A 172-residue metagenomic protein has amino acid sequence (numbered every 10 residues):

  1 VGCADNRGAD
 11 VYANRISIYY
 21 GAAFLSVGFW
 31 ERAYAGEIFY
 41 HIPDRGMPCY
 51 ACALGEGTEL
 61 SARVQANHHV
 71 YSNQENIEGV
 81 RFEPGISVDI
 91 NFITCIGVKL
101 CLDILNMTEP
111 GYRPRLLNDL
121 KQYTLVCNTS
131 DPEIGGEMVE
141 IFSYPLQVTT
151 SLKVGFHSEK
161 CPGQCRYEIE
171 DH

Functional and structural regions predicted by a protein language model:
C3-H172: Glycine-rich phosphate/adenylate-binding loop
